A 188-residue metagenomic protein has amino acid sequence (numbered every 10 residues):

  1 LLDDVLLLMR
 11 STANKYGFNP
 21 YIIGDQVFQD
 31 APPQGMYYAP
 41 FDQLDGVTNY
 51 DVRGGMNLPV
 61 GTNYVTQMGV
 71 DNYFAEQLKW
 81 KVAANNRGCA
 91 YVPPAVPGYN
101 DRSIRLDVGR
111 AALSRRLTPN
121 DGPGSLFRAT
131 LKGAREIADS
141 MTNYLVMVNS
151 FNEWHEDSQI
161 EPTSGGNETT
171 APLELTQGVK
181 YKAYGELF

Functional and structural regions predicted by a protein language model:
L1-F188: Glycan-processing catalytic domains of CAZymes
